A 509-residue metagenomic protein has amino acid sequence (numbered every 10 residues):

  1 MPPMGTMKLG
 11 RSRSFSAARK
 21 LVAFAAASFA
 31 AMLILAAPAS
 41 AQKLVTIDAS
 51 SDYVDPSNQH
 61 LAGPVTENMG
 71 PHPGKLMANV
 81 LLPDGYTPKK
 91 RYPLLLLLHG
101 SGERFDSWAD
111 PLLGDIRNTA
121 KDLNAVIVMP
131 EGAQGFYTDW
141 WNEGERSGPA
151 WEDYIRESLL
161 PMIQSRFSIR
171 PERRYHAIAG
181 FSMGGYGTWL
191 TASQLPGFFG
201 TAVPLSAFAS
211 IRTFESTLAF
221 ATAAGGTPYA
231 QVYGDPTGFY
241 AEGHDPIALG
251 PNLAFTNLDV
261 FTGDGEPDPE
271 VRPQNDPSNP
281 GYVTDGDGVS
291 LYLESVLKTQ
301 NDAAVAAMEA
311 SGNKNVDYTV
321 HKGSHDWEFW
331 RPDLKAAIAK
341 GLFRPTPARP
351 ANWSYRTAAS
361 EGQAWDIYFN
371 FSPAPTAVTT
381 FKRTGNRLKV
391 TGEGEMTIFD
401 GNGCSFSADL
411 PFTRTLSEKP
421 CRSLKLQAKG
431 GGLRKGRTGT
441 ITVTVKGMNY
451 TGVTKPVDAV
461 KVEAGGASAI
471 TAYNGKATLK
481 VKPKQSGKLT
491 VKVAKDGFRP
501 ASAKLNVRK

Functional and structural regions predicted by a protein language model:
M1-A18: N-terminal secretory signal peptides that target proteins for export/translocation
A31-A39: C-terminal segment of classical bacterial N-terminal signal peptides
A39-E395, S407, R414-P420: Non-catalytic cap/lid and distal C-terminal segments of serine-dependent acyl enzymes
K425-Q427, R499-K509: Edge beta-strands of extracellular beta-sandwich domains
G436-T454: Beta-strand-rich structural segments
G452-A464: Short, ordered, surface-exposed loop/turn motifs in non-cytosolic proteins
A467-K476: Short, acidic Ser/Thr/Gly-rich low-complexity loop/linker segments typical of extracellular and cell-surface proteins
K488-S502: Enriched for extracellular/lumenal, surface-exposed ectodomains of secreted and cell-surface proteins
